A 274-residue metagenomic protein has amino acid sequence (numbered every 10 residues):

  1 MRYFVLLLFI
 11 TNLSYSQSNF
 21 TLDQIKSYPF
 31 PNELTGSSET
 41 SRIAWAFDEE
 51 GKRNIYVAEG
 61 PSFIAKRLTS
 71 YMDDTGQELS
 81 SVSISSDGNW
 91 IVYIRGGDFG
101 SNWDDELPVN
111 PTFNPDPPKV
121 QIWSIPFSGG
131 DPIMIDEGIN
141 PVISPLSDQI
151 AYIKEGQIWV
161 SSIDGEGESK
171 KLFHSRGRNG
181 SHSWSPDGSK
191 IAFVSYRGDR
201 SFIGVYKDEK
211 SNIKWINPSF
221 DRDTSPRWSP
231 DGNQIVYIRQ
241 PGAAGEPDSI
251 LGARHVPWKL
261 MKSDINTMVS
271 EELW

Functional and structural regions predicted by a protein language model:
Y3-N12: Sec-dependent N-terminal signal peptides
S16-S18: Boundary at the C-terminal end of the N-terminal hydrophobic targeting segment
D23-N54, N140: Beta-strand-rich domains and repeat architectures in extracellular enzymes and scaffolds, especially beta-propellers
T35-G36, S83, V142-S144, S183 (+1 more regions): Conserved beta-strand position repeated across blades of beta-propeller domains
S38-E39, S86-D87, P145-L146, P186-D187 (+1 more regions): Residue-level detector of Asp-centered blade-edge/turn motifs that repeat once per structural unit in beta-propeller
I43-A44, G88-I91, I150, G188-A192 (+1 more regions): Hydrophobic beta-strand positions that form the internal "hydrophobic ladder" of WD40/Gbeta-like beta-propeller blades
A46-Y56, Y71-E78, I94-W123, P132-V142 (+6 more regions): A flexible loop/linker signature enriched in serine peptidases of the S9 family
S62-F63, G129-G130, E166-G167, K210-S211 (+1 more regions): Short coil/turn linkers that define WD40 beta-propeller blade boundaries
